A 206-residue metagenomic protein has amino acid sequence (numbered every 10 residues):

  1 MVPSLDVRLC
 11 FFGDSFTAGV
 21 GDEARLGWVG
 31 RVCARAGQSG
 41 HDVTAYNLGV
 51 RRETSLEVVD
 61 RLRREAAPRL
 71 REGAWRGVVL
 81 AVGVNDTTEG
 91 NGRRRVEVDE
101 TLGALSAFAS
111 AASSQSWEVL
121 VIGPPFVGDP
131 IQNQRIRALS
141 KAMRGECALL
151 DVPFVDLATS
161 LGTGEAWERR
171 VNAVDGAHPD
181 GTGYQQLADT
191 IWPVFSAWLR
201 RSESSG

Functional and structural regions predicted by a protein language model:
M1-R51, L56-E57, R63-A74: Serine-esterase "nucleophile elbow" of acetyl-processing enzymes
A34, Q38-H41, D60-G206: Alpha-helical cap/lid subdomain in secreted, periplasmic, or secretory-pathway luminal O-acyl-processing enzymes
